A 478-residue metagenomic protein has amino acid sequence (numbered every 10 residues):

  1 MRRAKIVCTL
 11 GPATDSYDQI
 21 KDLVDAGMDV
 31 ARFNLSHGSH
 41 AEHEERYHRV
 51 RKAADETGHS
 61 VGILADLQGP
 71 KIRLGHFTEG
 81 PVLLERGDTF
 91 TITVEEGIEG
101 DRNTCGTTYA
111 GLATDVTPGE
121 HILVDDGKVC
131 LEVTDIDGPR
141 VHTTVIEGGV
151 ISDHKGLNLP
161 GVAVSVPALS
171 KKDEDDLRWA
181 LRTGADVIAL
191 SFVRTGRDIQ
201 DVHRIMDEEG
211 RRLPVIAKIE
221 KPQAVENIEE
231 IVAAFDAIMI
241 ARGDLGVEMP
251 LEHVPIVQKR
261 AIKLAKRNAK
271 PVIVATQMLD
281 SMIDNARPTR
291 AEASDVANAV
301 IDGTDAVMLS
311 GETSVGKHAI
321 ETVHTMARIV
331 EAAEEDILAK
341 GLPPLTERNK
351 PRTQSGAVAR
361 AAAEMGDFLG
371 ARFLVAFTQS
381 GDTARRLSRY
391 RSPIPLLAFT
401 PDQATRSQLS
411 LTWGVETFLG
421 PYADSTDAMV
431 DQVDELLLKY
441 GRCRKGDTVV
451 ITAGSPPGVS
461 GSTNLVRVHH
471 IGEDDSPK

Functional and structural regions predicted by a protein language model:
M1-K478: Non-catalytic helical/linker scaffolds that mediate oligomerization, partner binding, and domain coupling around large
